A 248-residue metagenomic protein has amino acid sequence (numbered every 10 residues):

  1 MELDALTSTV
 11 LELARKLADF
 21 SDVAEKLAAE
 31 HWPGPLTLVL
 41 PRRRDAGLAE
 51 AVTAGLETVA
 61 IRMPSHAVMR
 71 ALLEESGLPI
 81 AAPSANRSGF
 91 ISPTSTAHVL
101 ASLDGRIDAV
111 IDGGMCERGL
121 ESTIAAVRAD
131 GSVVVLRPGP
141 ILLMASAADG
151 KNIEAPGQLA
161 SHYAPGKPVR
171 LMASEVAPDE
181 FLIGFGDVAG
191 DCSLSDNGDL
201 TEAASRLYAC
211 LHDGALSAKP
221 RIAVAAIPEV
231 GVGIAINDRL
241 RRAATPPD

Functional and structural regions predicted by a protein language model:
M1-D248: Active-site-adjacent structural elements in enzyme catalytic cores
